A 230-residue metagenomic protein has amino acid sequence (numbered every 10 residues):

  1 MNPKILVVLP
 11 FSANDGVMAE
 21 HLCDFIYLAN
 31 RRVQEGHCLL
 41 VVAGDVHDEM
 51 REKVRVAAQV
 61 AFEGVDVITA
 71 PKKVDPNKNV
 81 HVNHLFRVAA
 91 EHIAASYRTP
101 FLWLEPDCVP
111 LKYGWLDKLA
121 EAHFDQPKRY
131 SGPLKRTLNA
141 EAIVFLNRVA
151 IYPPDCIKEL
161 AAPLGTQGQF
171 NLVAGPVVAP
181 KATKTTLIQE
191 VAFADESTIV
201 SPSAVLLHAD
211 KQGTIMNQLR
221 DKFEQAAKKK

Functional and structural regions predicted by a protein language model:
M1-Y27: N-proximal low-complexity "stem/linker" segments adjacent to membrane-targeting elements
F11-M18, V46-E49, D107-L111, C156-E159: Short acidic, S/G/P-rich loop/turn micro-motifs used as interaction or catalytic elements
N14-L22, D75-F86, K112: Phosphate/oxyanion-binding active-site loops and adjacent basic polyanion-contact surfaces
D24-G36, A61: Short, acidic, metal-binding catalytic loop of nucleotide-sugar glycosyltransferases
V42-R98: Active-site-proximal specificity loops/subdomain of glycosyltransferases
Y97-V109: Short beta-strand-to-loop acidic/aromatic patch adjacent to the donor-nucleotide binding site
P106-A122: Acidic donor-binding/catalytic loop of UDP-sugar-dependent glycosyltransferases, especially processive GT2
P110-Y113, D125-K230: Catalytic core and acceptor-binding pocket of nucleotide-sugar-dependent glycosyltransferases
